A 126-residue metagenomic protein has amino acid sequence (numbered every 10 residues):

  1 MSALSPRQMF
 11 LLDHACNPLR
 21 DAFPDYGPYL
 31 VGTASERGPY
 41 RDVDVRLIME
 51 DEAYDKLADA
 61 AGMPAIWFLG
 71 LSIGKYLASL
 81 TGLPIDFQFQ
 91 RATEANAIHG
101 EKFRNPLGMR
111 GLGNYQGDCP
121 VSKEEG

Functional and structural regions predicted by a protein language model:
M1-F10, L30, E36, R104-C119 (+1 more regions): N-terminal regions immediately upstream of nucleotidyltransferase
M1-V31, A65-G74: Helical scaffold of the NTase/Pol beta-like nucleotidyltransferase catalytic core
S5, E50, P64, L69 (+2 more regions): Serine/threonine-rich low-complexity intrinsically disordered regions
C16-A58: Active-site nucleotide-donor binding segment shared across nucleotidyl transfer reactions
D25, V31, K56, G70 (+3 more regions): Intrinsically disordered, low-complexity regions enriched in small/polar residues
D59-M63: Short, surface-exposed loop/helix-turn segments at secondary-structure junctions that function as lids/hinges flanking
W67-G111: Conserved catalytic core of two-metal-ion nucleotidyltransferases
